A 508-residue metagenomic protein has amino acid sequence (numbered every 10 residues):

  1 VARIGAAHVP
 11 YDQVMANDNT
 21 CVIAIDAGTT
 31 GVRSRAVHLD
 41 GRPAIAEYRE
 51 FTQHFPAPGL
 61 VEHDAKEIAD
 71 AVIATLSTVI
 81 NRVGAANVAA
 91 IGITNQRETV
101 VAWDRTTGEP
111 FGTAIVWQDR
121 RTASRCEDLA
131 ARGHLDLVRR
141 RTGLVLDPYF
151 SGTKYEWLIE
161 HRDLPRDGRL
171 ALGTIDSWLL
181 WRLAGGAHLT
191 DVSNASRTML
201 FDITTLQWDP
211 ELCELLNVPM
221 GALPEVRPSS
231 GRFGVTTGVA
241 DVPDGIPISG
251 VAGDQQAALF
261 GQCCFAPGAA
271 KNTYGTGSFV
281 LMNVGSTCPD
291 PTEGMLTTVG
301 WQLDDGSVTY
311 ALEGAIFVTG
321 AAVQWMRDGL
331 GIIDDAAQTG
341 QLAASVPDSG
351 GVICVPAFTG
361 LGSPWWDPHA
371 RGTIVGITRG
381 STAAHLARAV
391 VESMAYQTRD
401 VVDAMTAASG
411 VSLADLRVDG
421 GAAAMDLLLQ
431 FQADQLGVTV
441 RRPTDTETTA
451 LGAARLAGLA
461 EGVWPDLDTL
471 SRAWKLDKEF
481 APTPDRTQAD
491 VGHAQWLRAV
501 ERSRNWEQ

Functional and structural regions predicted by a protein language model:
V1-G112, R140, D241-G250, L436-V440 (+2 more regions): N-terminal glycine/serine-rich phosphate-binding loop of ATP-dependent small-molecule kinases, especially carbohydrate
A16, I23-A24, A123, L129-T142 (+4 more regions): Active-site core segments that coordinate phosphate-bearing ligands/cofactors across diverse enzyme families
G31, R97, L223, L296 (+1 more regions): Short glycine-rich loop/turn motifs
F51, N95, Q118, S230 (+2 more regions): Residues that line or immediately flank small-molecule/substrate-binding pockets and catalytic motifs
D64, D119, D254: Short, conserved phosphate/pyrophosphate- and ester-handling motifs at nucleotide-, phospho-/glycolipid
S77-W117, V145-S151, L180-D202, R227 (+1 more regions): Short beta-strand-loop/turn "lid" adjacent to the catalytic site in phosphate-handling enzymes
A86, G221, V411: Structured loop/turn residues at beta-strand edges in well-structured enzyme cores
L223-R232, Q338-A344: Short linear loop/turn motifs
